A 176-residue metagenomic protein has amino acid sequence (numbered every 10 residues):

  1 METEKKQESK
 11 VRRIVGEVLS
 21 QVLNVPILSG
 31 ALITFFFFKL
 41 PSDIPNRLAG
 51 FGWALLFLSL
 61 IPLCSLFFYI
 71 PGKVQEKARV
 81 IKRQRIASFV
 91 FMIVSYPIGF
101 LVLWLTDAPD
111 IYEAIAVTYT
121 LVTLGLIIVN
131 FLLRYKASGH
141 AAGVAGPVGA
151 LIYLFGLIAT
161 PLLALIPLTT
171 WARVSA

Functional and structural regions predicted by a protein language model:
M1-G16: Short, Lys/Arg-rich, polar N-terminal cytosolic tail immediately upstream of the first transmembrane signal-anchor
L19-K39: The first (N-terminal) embedded transmembrane alpha-helix
I33-F51, F100-A114, L151-T160: Helix-coil boundary and interhelical linker segments in multi-pass alpha-helical membrane proteins
P45-L60, I81-Q84: Loop-to-helix transition at the N-terminal end of transmembrane alpha-helices
W53-I61, F91-S95, T118-V122, L126 (+1 more regions): Alpha-helical transmembrane segments in multi-pass membrane proteins
F68-G72, I98-T106, G125-L133: Membrane-helix exit/interface motif
Q75-F91: Juxtamembrane helix-capping/reentrant segments at transmembrane boundaries
E113-A176: Membrane-embedded catalytic cores of phosphoryl/pyrophosphoryl-handling enzymes
